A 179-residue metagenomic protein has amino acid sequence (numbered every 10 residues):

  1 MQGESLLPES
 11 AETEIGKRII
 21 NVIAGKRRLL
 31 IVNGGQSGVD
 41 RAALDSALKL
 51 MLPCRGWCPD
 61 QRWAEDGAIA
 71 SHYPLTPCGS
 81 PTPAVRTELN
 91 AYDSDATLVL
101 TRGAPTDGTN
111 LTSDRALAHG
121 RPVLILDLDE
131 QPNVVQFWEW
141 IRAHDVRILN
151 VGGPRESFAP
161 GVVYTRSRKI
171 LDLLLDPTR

Functional and structural regions predicted by a protein language model:
E4-I148, G153-P177: Acidic/glycine-enriched connector segments
